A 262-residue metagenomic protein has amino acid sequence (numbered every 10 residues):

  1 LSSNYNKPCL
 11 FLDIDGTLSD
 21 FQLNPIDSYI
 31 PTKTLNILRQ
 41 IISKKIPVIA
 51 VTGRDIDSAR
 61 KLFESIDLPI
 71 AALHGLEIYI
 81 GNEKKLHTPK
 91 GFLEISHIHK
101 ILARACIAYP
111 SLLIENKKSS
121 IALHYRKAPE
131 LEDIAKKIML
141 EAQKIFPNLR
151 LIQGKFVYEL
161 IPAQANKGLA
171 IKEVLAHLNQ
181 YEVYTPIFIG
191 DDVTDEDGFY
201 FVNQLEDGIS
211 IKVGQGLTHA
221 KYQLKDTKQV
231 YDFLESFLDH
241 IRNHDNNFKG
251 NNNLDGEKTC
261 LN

Functional and structural regions predicted by a protein language model:
L1, Y5, P31, A163 (+1 more regions): Mg2+-dependent phosphoryl-transfer enzymes with acidic/Ser/Thr/Gly-rich catalytic loops
N6-L23: Asp-based phosphoryl-transfer active-site loop
G16, I70, L123, I171 (+1 more regions): Residue-level signal for inorganic ion chemistry
Y29-N116: Active-site phosphate-binding/coordination module
R54-A71, L131-R150: Substrate-recognition/cap helix-loop segment adjacent to the acidic, metal-dependent catalytic center of Asp-based
L73, Y79-K100, I152-E182: Substrate-recognition "cap/lid" segment bordering the active-site pocket of phosphatases
L112-P129, R150-I161: Charged, glycine-interspersed solvent-exposed loop segments at helix/strand-loop junctions that cap or gate access
